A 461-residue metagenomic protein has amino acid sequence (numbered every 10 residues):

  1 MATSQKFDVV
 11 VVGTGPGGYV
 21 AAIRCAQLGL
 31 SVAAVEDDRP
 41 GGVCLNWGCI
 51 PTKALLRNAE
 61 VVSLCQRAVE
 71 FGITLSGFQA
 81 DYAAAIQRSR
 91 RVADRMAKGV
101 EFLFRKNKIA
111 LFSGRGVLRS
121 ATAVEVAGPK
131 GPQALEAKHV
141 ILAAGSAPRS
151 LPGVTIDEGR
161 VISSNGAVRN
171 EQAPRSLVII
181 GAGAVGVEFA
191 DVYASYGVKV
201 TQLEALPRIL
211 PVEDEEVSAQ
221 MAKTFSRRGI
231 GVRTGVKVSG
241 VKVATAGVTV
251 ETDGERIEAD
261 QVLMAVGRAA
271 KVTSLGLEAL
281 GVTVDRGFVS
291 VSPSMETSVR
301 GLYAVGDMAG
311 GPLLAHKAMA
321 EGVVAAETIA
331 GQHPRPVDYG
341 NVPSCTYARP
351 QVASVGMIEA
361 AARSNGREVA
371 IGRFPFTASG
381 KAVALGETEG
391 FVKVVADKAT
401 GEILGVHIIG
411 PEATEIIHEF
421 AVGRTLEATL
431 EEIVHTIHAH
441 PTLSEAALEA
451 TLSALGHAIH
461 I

Functional and structural regions predicted by a protein language model:
A2-Q5, R24, C44-W47, P51-E136 (+2 more regions): N-terminal Rossmann-like dinucleotide/flavin-binding domain of flavoprotein oxidoreductases that bind FAD/FMN
T3-G15, A173-G183: Beta1/beta-strand and adjacent pyrophosphate-binding region of the FAD-binding site in flavoprotein oxidoreductases
Q5-F7, K130-H139, D253-Q261, S298: Core beta-strand elements of the Rossmann-like FAD/NAD(P) dinucleotide-binding domain in flavoenzyme oxidoreductases
V12-D38, V43, I50, A54-V61 (+3 more regions): Flexible, glycine-rich terminal cap/loop adjacent to redox cofactors in electron-transfer oxidoreductases
C49, A144-K199, L203, G231-V232 (+3 more regions): Glycine-rich dinucleotide-binding loop and its adjacent helix/turn
R91-A97, E101, V168-R169, P174-V178 (+5 more regions): Rossmann-like dinucleotide-binding cores of NAD(P)H-dependent redox enzymes
V154-Q172, R256-G331: FAD-site-proximal beta/loop scaffold in flavoenzymes
